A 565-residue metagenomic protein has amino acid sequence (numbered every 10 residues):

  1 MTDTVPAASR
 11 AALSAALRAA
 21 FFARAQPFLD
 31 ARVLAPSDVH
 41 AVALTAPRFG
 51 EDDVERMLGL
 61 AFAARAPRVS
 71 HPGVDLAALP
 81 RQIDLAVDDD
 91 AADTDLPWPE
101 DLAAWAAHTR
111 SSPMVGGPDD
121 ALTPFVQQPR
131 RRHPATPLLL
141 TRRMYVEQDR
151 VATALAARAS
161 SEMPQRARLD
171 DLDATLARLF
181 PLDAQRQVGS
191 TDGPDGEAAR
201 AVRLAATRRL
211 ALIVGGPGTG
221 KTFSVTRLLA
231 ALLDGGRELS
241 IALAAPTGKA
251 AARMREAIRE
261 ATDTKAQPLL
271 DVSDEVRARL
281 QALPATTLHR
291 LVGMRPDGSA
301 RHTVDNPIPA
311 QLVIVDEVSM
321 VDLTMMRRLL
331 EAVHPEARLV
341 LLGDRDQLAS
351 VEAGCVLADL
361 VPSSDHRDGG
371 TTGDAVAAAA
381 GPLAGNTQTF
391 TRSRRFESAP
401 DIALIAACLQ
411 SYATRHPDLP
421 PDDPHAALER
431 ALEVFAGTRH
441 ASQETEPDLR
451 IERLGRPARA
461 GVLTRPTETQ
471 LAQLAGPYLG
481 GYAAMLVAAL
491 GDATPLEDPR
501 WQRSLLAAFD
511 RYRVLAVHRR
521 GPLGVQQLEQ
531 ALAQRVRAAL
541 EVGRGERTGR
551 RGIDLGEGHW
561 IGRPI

Functional and structural regions predicted by a protein language model:
D3-D171, S319: N-terminal accessory nucleic-acid engagement/regulatory domains that precede and modulate ATP-driven motor cores
A31, A35, V69, T141-Y145 (+12 more regions): Conserved phosphate/pyrophosphate-binding and hydrolysis machinery centered on Walker-type P-loop NTPases, extending
D75-A78, A121, P164-D171, G193-P194 (+4 more regions): Short coil/turn segments at secondary-structure boundaries
V151, A205, T247, T287 (+2 more regions): Conserved hydrophobic/aromatic pocket- or pore-lining residues that grip, position, or stack substrates in active sites
L169-L179: Short, conserved phosphate-binding/catalytic loop or strand-edge motifs used in phosphoryl-/nucleotidyl-transfer
Q185-T207: N-terminal pre-P-loop "Q-motif" helix
R200-V202, R208-A441: ASCE P-loop NTPase helicase motor core
D346, A353-P564: Conserved helicase motor core of P-loop NTPases
